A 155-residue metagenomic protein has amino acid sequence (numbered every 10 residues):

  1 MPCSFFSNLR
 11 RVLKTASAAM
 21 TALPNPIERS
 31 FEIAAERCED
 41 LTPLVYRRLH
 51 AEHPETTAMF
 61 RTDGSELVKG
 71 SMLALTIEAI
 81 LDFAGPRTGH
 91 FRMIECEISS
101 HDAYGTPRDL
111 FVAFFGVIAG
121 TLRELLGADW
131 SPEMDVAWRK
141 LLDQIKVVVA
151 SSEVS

Functional and structural regions predicted by a protein language model:
F5, L9, L13-S155: Globin-like tetrapyrrole-binding proteins
